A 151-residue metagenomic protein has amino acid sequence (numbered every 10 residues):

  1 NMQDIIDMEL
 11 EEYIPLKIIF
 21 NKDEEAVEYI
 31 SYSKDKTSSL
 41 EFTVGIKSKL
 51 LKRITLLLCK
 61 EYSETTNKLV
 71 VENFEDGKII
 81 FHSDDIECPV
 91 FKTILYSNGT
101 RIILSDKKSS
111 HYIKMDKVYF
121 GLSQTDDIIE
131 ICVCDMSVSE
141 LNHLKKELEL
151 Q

Functional and structural regions predicted by a protein language model:
N1-Y29, F42, R53-T100, S139-Q151: Intrinsic disorder/low-complexity detector
E24-S38, S110-M115: A cross-kingdom feature marking solvent-exposed beta-strand/loop segments within repeated, beta-rich binding/scaffold
L40, T100, D116-V118: Generic beta-strand structural signal
G45-I46, S123: Short, acidic, Ser/Thr-enriched surface-loop or helix-capping motifs
K47, L57-C59, D106: Short, flexible beta-strand-to-coil junctions
L51-I54, I128: Fold-core signature of tandem repeat domains
R101-K108: Acidic, glycine-rich flexible loop segments
S109-L148: Mixed-charge, glycine-accented linear interaction segment located at domain edges/termini
